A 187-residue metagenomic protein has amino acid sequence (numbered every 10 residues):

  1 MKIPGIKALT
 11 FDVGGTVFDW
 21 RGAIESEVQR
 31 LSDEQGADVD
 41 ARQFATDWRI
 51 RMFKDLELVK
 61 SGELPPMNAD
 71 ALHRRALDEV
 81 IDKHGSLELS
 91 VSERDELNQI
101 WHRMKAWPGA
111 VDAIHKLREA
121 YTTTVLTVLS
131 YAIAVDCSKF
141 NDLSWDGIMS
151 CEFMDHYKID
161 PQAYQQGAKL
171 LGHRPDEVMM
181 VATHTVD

Functional and structural regions predicted by a protein language model:
K2-P4, E119-A120, L170-E177: Glycine-rich phosphate-binding loop signature in dinucleotide/nucleotide-binding domains
I3-P108: N-terminal helical cap/lid subdomain that shapes the substrate entry/recognition surface in HAD-like hydrolases
V17, L126, M180-V181: Conserved SAM-binding loop
A23, K105, Y131-I133, V186-D187: Short alpha-helical
A41, S144-G147, R174-M179: Short acidic capping loops at alpha-helix termini that bridge into adjacent secondary structure
F44-A45, S144-H156: A short, structured active-site edge motif that brings together acidic residues
V91-M104, A110-F140, I148-C151: Substrate-recognition element of Asp-dependent hydrolases with the DxDx(T/V) motif
Y157-V186: Conserved Lys-Pro-Asp/Glu-containing loop-to-beta segment of HAD-superfamily phosphomonoesterases, centered on
